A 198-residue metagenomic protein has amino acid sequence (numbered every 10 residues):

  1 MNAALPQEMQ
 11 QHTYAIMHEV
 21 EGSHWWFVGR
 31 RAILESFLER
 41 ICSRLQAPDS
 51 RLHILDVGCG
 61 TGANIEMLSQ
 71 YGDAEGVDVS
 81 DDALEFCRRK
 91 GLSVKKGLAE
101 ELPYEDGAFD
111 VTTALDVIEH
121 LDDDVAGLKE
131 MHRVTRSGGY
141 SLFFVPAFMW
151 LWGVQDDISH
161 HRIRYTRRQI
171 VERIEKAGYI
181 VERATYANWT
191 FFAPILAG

Functional and structural regions predicted by a protein language model:
M1-G107, V111-L115, A126-L128: Conserved N-terminal segment of class I S-adenosyl-L-methionine
I16, A63, R183-G198: Conserved catalytic loop of SAM-dependent methyltransferase domains
H18-E19, S141-I163, R167-E175: Short, glycine-/aromatic-enriched active-site segment of Class I SAM-dependent methyltransferases
S69, R88, D122, R136 (+1 more regions): Short conserved AdoMet
L115-I118, F144: Residues lining the SAM
V125-Y140: A short glycine-rich, Lys/Arg-flanked "PGG" loop and its adjoining helix->strand segment in the class I
V171-T185: A SAM-dependent methyltransferase catalytic signature shared across enzymes that methylate proteins
